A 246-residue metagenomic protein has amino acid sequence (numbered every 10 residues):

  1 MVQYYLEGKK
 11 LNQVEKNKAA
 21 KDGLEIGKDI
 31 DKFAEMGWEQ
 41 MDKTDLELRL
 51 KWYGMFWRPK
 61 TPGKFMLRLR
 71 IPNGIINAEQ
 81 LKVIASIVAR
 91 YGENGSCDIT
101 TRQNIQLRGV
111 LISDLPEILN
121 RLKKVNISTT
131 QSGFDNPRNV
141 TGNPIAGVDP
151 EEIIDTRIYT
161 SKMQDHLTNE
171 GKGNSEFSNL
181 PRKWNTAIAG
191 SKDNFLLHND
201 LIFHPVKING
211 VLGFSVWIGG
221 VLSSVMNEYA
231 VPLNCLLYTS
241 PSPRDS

Functional and structural regions predicted by a protein language model:
M1-F65, Y91, L212, C235-L236: Iron-sulfur (Fe-S) cluster-binding modules
F33-A34, K43-L46, S191, L196 (+3 more regions): Short, amphipathic alpha-helical segments
M41, K64-N209: Small-residue-enriched alpha-helical segments and adjacent helix-cap loops that form tight helix-helix packing
F56, I76, S132-D135, S215 (+1 more regions): Compositionally biased, intrinsically disordered low-complexity regions
P62-G63, V140-G142, S223-A230: Short acidic (Asp/Glu) and glycine-rich catalytic loops that position anionic groups and cofactors
H204-N209, F214-L237: Extended active-site and interfacial segments that coordinate phosphate-rich ligands in large catalytic machineries
Y238-D245: Conserved small/polar residues in nucleotide/adenosyl-binding loops
